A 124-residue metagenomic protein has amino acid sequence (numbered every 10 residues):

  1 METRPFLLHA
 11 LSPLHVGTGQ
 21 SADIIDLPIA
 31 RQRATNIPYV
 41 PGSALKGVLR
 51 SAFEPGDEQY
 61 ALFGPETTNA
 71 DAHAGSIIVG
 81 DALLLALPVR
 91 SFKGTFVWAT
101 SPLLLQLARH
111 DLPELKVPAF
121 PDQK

Functional and structural regions predicted by a protein language model:
M1-K124: RNA-binding basic/glycine-rich loop and surface signature characteristic of RAMP-family CRISPR effectors
